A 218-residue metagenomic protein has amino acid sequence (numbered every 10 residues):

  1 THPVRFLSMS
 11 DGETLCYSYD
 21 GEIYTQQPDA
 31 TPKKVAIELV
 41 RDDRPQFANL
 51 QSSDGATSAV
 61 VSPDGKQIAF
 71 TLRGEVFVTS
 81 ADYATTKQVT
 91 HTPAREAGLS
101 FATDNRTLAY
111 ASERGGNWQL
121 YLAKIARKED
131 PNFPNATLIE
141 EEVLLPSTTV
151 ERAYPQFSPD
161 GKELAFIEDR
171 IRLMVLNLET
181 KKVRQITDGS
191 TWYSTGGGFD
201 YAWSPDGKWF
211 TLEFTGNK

Functional and structural regions predicted by a protein language model:
T1-R5, E13-P28, E38-P45, N49-S52 (+9 more regions): A flexible loop/linker signature enriched in serine peptidases of the S9 family
L7-S8, V60, S100, Q156 (+1 more regions): Conserved beta-strand position repeated across blades of beta-propeller domains
S10-D11, P63-D64, T103-D104, P159-D160 (+1 more regions): Residue-level detector of Asp-centered blade-edge/turn motifs that repeat once per structural unit in beta-propeller
Q51-V60, G198-A202: Signature of short aromatic-glycine-proline-rich micro-motifs recurring in repeat-based ectodomains
L138-L144: Asp-box/WD-like beta-propeller blade repeats and closely related beta-sheet repeat scaffolds
